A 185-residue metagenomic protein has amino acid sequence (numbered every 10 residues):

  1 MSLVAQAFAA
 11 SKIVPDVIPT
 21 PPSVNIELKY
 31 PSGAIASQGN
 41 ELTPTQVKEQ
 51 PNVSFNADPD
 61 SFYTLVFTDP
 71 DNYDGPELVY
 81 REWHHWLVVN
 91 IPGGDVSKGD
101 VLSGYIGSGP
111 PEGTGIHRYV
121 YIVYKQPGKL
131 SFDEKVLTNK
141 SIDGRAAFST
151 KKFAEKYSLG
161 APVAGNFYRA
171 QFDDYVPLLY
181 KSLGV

Functional and structural regions predicted by a protein language model:
M1-V185: N-terminus-centered regions that define maturation/targeting leaders and the start of the first functional domain
